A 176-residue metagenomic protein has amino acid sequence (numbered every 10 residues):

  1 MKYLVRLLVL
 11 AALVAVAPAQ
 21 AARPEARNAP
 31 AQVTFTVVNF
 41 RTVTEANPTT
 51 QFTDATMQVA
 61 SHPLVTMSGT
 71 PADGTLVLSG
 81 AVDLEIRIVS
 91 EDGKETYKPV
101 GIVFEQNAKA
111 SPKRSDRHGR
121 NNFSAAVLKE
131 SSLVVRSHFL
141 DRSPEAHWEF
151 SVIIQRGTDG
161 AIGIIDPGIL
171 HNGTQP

Functional and structural regions predicted by a protein language model:
M1-R6: Positively charged n-region of N-terminal signal peptides that target proteins for export
L7-A15: Bacterial N-terminal signal peptides
A21-A29: Cleaved targeting-peptide boundary
A29-L78: N-terminal edge beta-strand
V65-G74, P112-K129, S137: Tryptophan-paired
D73-K94: Beta-strand cores of secreted/periplasmic/IMS beta-sandwich domains, seen most often in copper-related folds
E95-G119: Change to "...patches in solvent-exposed regions of secreted, membrane-anchored, or virion-exposed structural
N121-P176: Extracellular/periplasmic metallocenter environments
